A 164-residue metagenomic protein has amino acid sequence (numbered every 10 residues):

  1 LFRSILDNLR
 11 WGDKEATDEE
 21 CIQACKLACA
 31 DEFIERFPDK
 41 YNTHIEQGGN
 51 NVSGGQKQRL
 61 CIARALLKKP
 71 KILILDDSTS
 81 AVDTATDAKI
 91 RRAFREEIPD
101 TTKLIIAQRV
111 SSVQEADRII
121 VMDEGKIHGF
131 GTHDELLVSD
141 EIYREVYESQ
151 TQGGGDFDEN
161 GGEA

Functional and structural regions predicted by a protein language model:
L1: Conserved small/polar residues in nucleotide/adenosyl-binding loops
L6-Q47, R91-R92, D100: ABC ATPase nucleotide-binding domain helical subdomain, centered on the C-loop/LSGGQ "ABC signature"
D31-L60, L75-S78, V82-A85, Q152-A164: ABC-fold ATPase nucleotide-binding domain signature/coupling loops
R36-K40, A85, R92, D100 (+1 more regions): C-terminal portion of ABC ATPase nucleotide-binding domains
I62-A63, A107: Short alpha-helix in the ABC ATPase nucleotide-binding domain helical subdomain, immediately C-terminal to the LSGGQ
L67-K71, D100: A short, proline-enriched helix->beta-strand linker immediately N-terminal to the Walker B motif in ABC-type P-loop
E96-A107, V113: Conserved catalytic loops of ABC-family nucleotide-binding domains
